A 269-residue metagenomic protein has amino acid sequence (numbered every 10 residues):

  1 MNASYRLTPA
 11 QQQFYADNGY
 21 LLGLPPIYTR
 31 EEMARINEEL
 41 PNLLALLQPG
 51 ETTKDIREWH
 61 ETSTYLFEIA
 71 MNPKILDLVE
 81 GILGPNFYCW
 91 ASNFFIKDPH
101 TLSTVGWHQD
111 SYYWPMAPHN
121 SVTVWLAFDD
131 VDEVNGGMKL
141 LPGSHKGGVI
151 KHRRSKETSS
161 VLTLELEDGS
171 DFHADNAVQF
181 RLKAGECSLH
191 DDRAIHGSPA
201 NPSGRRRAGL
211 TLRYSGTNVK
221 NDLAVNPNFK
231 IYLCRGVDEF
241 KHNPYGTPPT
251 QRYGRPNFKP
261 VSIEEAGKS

Functional and structural regions predicted by a protein language model:
M1-M116, L233-G236: Non-heme Fe(II)-dependent double-stranded beta-helix
I27-R30, F95-K97, Y112, V131 (+3 more regions): Short, solvent-exposed loop/turn segments at secondary-structure junctions
N42-L46, C187, R193-S269: Non-heme Fe(II)/2-oxoglutarate
T62, W90, N120, V134-G136 (+2 more regions): Residues that flank catalytic or metal-binding motifs in active/ligand-binding sites
P85, S111, M116, L126-G137 (+2 more regions): Active-site region of the double-stranded beta-helix
H108, P115-E133, R181-A184, L189 (+1 more regions): Short, conserved beta-strand element in jelly-roll/cupin
Q109, T158, L162-A174, G204-R206 (+1 more regions): Short, surface-exposed loop/helix-turn segments at secondary-structure junctions that function as lids/hinges flanking
E133-P199: Double-stranded beta-helix
